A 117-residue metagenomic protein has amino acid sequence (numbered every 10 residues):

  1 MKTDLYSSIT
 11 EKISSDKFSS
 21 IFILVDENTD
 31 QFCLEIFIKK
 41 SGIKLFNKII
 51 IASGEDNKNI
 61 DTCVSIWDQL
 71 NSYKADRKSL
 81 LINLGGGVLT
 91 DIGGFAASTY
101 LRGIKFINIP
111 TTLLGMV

Functional and structural regions predicted by a protein language model:
M1-L80: ATP/NTP phosphate-donor binding region
K58-V117: Glycine/threonine-rich beta-strand-loop-alpha-helix active-site module that forms ligand/phosphate-binding
